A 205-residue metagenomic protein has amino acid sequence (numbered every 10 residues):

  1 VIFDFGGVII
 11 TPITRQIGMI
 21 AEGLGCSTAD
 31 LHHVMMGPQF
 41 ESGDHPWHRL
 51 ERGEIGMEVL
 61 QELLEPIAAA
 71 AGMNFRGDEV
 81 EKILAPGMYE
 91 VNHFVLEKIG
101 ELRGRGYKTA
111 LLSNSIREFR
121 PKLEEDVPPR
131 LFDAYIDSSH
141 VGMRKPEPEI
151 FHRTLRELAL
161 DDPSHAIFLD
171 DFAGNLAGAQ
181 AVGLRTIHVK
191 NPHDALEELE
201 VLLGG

Functional and structural regions predicted by a protein language model:
V1-E97, G104: N-terminal helical cap/lid subdomain that shapes the substrate entry/recognition surface in HAD-like hydrolases
V1-F3, G100, L112, I116-G205: Asp-based, Mg2+/Mn2+-dependent phosphohydrolase catalytic module
